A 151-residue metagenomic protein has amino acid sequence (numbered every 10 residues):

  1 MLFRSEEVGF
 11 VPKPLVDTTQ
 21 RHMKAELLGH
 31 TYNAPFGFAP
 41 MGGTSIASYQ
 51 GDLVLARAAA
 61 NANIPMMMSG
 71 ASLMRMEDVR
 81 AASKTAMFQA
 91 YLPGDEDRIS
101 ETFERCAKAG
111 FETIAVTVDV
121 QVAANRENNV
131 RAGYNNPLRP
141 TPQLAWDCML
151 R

Functional and structural regions predicted by a protein language model:
F10-F36: N-terminal amphipathic alpha-helix/helix-capping segment at the start of soluble metabolic enzymes
Q20-G29, P65-D78: Short, charged beta->alpha transition segments
F36-A39, I64-M68, A86-A90, I114: Hydrophobic faces of well-ordered beta-strands that scaffold small-molecule active sites in alpha/beta enzyme cores
P40-I46: Glycine-rich phosphate/pyrophosphate-binding beta-alpha loops
A47-D52, M68-F88, L92-E101, R105 (+1 more regions): Active-site-adjacent beta->alpha loops and helix N-cap segments on the catalytic face of soluble alpha/beta enzymes
E112-R151: Phosphate/diphosphate-binding glycine-rich loops and adjacent basic-rich segments that engage nucleotide
